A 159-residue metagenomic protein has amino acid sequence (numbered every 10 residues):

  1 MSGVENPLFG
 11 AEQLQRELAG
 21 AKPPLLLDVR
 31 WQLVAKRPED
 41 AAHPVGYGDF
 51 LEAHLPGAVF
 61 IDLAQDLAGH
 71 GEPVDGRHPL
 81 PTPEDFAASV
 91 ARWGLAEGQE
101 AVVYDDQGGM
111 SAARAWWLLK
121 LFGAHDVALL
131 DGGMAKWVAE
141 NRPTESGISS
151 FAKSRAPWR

Functional and structural regions predicted by a protein language model:
M1-R159: Cytosolic catalytic domains that perform sulfur/thiol-centered chemistry
